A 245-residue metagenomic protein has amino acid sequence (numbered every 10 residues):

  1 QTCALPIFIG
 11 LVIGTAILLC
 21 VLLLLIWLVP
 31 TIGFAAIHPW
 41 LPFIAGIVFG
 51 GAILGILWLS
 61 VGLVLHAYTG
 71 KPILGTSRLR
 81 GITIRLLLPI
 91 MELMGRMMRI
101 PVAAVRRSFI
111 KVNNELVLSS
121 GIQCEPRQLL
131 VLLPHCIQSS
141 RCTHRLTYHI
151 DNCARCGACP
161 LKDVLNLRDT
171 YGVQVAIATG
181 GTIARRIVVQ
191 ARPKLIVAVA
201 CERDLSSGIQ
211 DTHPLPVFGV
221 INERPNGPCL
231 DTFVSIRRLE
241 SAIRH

Functional and structural regions predicted by a protein language model:
T2-L5: Short, small-residue-biased leader/transition segments that mark boundaries at the very start of proteins
G10-L28: Canonical alpha-helical transmembrane segments of integral membrane proteins
L24-H38: Transmembrane helix-loop junctions at the membrane interface of multipass transporters and ion channels
A35-I53: Hydrophobic alpha-helical transmembrane segments
I47-R99: Transmembrane alpha-helices and immediately adjacent membrane-cytoplasm interface residues in multi-pass integral
G70-S77, L88-A191: Conserved mixed alpha/beta catalytic, RNA-binding, or beta-rich assembly cores of soluble enzyme, regulatory
P89, F218-H245: Ser/Thr/Gly-rich flexible loops in soluble cytosolic domains mediating phosphotransfer, phosphorylation
G180, R185, K194-L205: Terminal membrane-proximal soluble interaction domains of membrane-associated proteins
